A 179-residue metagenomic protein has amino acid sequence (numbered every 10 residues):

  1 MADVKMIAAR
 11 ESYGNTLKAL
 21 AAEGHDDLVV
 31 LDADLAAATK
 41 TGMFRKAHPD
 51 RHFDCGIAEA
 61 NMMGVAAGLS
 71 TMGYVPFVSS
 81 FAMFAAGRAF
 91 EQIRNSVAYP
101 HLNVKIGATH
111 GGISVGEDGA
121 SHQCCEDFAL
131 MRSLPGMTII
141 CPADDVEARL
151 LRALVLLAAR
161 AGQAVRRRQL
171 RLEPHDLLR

Functional and structural regions predicted by a protein language model:
M1-R152: Thiamine diphosphate
E23, L31, A164-V165, E173: N-terminal amphipathic/hydrophobic targeting modules at extreme N-termini, encompassing cleavable Sec/SRP-type signal
T71, Q163-R166: Charged, amphipathic alpha-helical interaction segments
Q92, C124, R166, L170-E173: Intrinsic disorder/low-complexity signature
A153-L154, R179: A short helix-breaking turn/cap at a secondary-structure junction
A158-G162, Q169, E173-L177: N-terminal targeting segments
